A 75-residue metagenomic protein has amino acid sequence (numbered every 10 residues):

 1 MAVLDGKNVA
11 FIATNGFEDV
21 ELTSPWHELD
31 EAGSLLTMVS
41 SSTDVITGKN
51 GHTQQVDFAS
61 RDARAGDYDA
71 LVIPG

Functional and structural regions predicted by a protein language model:
M1-G75: Extended, subdomain-level signal for the structured scaffold at the beginning of enzyme domains
